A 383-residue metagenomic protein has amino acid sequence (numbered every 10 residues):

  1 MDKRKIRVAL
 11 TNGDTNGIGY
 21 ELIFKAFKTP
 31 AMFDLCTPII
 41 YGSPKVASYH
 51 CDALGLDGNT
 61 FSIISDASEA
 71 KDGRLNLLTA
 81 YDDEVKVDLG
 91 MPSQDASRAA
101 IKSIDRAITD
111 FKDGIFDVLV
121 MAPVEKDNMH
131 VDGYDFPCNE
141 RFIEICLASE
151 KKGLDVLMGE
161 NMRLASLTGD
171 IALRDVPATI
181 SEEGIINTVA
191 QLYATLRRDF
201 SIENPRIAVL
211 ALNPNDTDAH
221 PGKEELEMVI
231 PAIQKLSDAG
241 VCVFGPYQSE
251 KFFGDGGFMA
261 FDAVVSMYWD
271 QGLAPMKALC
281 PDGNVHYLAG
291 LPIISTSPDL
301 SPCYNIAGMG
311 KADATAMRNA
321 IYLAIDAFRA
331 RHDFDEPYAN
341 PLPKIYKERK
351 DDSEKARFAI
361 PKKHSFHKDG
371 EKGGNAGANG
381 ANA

Functional and structural regions predicted by a protein language model:
M1-D369, G373-A383: Anion-binding alpha/beta catalytic cores of soluble intermediary-metabolism enzymes, centered on
